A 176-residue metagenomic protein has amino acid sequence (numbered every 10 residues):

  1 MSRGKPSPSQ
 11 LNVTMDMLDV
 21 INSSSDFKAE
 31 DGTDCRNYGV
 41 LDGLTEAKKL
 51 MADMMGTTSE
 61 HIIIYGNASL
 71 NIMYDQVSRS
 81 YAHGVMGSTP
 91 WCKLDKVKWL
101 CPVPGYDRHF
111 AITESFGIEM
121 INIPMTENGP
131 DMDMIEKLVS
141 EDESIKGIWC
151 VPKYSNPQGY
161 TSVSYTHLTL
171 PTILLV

Functional and structural regions predicted by a protein language model:
S2-M73, Y81-D95: N-terminal small-domain helix-loop-helix segment of the aminotransferase-like
S7, H83, E141, T172-I173: A very general structural signal that marks isolated residues within well-ordered alpha-helical segments
S24-S25, H61, N67, N71-Y165: PLP-dependent aminotransferase-like
T166-T172: Conserved small/polar residues in nucleotide/adenosyl-binding loops
